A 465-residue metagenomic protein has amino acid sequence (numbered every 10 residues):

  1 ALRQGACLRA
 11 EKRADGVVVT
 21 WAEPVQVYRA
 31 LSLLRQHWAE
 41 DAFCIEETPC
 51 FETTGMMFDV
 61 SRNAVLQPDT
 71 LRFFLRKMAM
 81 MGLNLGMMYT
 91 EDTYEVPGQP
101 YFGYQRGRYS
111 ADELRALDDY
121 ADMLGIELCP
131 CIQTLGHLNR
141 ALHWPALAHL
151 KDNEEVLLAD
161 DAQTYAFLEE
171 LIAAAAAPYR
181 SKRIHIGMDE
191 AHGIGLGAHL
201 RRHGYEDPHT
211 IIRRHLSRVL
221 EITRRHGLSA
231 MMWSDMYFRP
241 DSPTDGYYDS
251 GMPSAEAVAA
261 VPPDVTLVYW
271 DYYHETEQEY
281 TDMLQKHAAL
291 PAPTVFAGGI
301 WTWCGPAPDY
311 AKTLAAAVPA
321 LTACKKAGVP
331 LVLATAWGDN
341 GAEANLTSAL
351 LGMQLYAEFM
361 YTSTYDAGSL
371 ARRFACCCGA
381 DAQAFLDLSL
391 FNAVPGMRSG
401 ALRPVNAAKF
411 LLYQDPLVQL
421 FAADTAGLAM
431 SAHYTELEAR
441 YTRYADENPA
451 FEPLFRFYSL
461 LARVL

Functional and structural regions predicted by a protein language model:
A1-I45, M232-R239, Y247-P253, L386-G396 (+1 more regions): Acidic, contiguous N-terminal accessory segments
L2-Q4, R140-L142, L346: Short secondary-structure boundary micro-motifs
Q4-L8, D15-V17, D41, E52-T54 (+7 more regions): Generic structural motif recognizing short loop/turn segments at the entrances and edges of beta-strands
R13-R224, M231, F296-G298, W303 (+2 more regions): Feature activates predominantly on carbohydrate-active enzymes
A116-D119, G125, Y165-A177, S181 (+1 more regions): Substrate-binding groove of N-acetylhexosamine-processing glycoside hydrolases
